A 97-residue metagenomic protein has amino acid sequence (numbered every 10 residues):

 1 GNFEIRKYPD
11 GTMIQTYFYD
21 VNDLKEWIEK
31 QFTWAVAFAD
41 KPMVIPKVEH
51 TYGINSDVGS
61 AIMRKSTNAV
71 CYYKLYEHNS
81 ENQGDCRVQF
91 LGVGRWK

Functional and structural regions predicted by a protein language model:
G1-P9: Short acidic-hydrophobic surface loop/beta-edge motif
D10-K97: Extracellular attachment/recognition segments
